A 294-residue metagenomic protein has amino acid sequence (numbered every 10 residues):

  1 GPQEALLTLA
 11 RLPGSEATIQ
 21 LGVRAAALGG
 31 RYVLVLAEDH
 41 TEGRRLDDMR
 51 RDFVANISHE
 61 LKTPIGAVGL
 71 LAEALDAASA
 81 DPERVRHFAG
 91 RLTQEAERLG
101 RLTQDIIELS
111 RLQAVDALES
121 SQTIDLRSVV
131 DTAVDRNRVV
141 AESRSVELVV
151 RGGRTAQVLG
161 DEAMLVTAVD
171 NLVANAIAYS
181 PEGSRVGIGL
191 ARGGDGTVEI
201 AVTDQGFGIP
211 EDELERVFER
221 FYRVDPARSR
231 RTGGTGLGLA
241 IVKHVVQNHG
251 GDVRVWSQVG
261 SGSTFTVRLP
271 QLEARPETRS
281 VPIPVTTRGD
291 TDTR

Functional and structural regions predicted by a protein language model:
Q94-L99: Short alpha-helical segment of the dimerization/phosphotransfer core of two-component systems
A114-E119, Q157-G160: Conserved micro-motifs of the catalytic ATP-binding
Q122, E147-A156, G193: Conserved catalytic submotifs in the C-terminal HATPase_c
A176-I177: Short helix-loop "hinge" at the ATP-lid/N-box region of the Bergerat-fold HATPase_c
G183-G196: Short beta-strand/loop element within the Bergerat-fold HATPase_c
I209-F221, S280-P282: Short conserved segment of the HATPase_c
G250-G251: Conserved glycine-rich
